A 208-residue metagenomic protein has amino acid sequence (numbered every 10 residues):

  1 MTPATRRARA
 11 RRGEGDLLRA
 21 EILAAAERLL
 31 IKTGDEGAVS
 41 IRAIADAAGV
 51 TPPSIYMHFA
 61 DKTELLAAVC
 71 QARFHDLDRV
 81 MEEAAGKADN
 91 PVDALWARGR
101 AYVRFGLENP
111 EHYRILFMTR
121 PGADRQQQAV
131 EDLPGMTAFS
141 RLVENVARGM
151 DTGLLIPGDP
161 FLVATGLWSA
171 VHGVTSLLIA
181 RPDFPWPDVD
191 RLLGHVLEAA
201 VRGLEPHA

Functional and structural regions predicted by a protein language model:
M1-L17, R28, A208: N-terminal intrinsically disordered/low-complexity leader segments
R9-G13, L17, A60, E64 (+7 more regions): Residues at secondary-structure transition points
L18-E27, I44, V69-L77, M81 (+1 more regions): Generic hydrophobic, amphipathic alpha-helix propensity
E21, K32-E64, A68: Helix-turn-helix
A25-K32, F105: Short amphipathic alpha-helical elements of helix-turn-helix/winged-helix folds
A72-L95, Q127-A138: Amphipathic alpha-helical linker/stalk segments
E82-H112, A164-L167: Hydrophobic alpha-helical connector segments
R114, M118, D124-D132, M136-F139 (+2 more regions): Hydrophobic/aromatic-rich alpha-helical bundle segments in the mid-to-C-terminal region
